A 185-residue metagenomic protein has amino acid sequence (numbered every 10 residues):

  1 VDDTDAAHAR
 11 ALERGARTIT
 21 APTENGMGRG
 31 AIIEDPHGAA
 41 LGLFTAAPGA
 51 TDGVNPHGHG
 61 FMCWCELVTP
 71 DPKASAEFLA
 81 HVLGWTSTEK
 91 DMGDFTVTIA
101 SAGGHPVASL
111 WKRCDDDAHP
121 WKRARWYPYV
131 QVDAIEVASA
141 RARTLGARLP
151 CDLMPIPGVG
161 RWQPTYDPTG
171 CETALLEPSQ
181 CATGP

Functional and structural regions predicted by a protein language model:
V1-H37, P72-K73, P128-E172: Vicinal oxygen chelate
E13, A21-G28, I32, L67-V107 (+2 more regions): Core segments of cupin and vicinal oxygen chelate
A21, N55-P56, H119: Short helix-capping and inter-helix turn/linker motifs at the boundaries of alpha-helical repeat units
N25, G58-F61, W121-R125, P157: Short glycine-enriched loop/turn motifs at secondary-structure junctions
P36-A47, T86-R123, D167-P168, E172-S179: Conserved short beta-strand elements that form part of the metal-binding/catalytic scaffold of enzyme active sites
F44-E77, V82-W85, R125-P128, L176-P185: N-terminal beta-strand motif that seeds the catalytic metal site of vicinal oxygen chelate
H81, A100-G104, A108, K112-C114 (+5 more regions): Long, histidine/aromatic-enriched segments associated with O2/redox biology
